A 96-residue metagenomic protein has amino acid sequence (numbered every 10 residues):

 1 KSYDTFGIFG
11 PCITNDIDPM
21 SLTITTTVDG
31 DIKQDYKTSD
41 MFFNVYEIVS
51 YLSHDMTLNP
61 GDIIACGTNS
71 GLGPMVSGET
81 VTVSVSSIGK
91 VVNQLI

Functional and structural regions predicted by a protein language model:
K1-I96: Catalytic-pocket segment enriched in acidic/His residues
